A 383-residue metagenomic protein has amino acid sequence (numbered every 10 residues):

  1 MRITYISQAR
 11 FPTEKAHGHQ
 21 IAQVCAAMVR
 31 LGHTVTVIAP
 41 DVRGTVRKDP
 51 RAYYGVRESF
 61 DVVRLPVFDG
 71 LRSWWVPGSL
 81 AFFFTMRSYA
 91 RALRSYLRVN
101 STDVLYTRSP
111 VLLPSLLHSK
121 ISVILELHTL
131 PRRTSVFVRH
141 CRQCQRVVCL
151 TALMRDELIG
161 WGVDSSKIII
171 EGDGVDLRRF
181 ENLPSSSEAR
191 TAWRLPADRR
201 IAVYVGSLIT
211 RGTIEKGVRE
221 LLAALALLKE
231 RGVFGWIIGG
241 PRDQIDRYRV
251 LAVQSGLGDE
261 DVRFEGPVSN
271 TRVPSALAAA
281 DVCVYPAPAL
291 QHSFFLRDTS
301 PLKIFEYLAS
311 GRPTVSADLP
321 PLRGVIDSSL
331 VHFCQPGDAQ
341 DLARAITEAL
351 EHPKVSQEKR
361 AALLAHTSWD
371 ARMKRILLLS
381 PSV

Functional and structural regions predicted by a protein language model:
T4, P196-K216, L222-L225, W236 (+1 more regions): Conserved donor-binding/catalytic core segment of Leloir-type glycosyltransferases
S7-K15, A27, L31-F84, Y96 (+4 more regions): N-terminal strand-loop element at the rim of the active site of nucleotide-sugar-dependent glycosyltransferases
D49-Y54, E181-L195, Q357-E358: A short helix/loop element that forms part of the nucleotide-sugar donor recognition site in Leloir-type
L153, G174: Carbohydrate-associated surface elements
S185, G337, E351-S380: A charged, aromatic-enriched C-terminal amphipathic alpha-helix characteristic of glycosyltransferases across folds
G239, D246-L277: Nucleotide-activated donor-binding/catalytic signature segment of Leloir-type glycosyltransferases, i.e., the conserved
A276-R297, R312-P313: Acidic donor-binding loop of glycosyltransferase active sites
P301, S328-A339, E348-P353: Conserved acidic donor-binding segment of nucleotide-sugar-dependent glycosyltransferases
